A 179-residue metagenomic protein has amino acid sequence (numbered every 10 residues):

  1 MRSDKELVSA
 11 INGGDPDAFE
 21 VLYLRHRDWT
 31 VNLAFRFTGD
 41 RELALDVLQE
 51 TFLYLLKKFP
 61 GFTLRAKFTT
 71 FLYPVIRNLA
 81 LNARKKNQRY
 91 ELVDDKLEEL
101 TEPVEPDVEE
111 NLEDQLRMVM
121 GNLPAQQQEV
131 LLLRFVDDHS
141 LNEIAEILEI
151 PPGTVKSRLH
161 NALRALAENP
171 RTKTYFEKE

Functional and structural regions predicted by a protein language model:
M1, N82, R89-E113, S140: Internal acidic/polar
E6-A10, Q115, N142, E146-E149 (+1 more regions): C-terminal edge and immediately downstream basic/flexible tail or linker adjoining helix-turn-helix-like DNA-binding
N12-G13, G39, E50-K67, K86-Q88: Sigma70-family region 2
N12-V21, V31-E50, P152, Y175-E179: Short, charged helix-capping/linker segments at alpha-helix termini
H26, R158-A165: Residues within the DNA-recognition helix of helix-turn-helix
N32, D46-L53, A66-N78: Structural recognition of an alpha-helix C-terminal capping motif at a helix-to-coil junction
K58-L64, P74-D94, N161, A167: Arg/Lys-rich amphipathic alpha helix in sigma70-family domain 2
V130-R134: A short pre-motif secondary-structure segment
